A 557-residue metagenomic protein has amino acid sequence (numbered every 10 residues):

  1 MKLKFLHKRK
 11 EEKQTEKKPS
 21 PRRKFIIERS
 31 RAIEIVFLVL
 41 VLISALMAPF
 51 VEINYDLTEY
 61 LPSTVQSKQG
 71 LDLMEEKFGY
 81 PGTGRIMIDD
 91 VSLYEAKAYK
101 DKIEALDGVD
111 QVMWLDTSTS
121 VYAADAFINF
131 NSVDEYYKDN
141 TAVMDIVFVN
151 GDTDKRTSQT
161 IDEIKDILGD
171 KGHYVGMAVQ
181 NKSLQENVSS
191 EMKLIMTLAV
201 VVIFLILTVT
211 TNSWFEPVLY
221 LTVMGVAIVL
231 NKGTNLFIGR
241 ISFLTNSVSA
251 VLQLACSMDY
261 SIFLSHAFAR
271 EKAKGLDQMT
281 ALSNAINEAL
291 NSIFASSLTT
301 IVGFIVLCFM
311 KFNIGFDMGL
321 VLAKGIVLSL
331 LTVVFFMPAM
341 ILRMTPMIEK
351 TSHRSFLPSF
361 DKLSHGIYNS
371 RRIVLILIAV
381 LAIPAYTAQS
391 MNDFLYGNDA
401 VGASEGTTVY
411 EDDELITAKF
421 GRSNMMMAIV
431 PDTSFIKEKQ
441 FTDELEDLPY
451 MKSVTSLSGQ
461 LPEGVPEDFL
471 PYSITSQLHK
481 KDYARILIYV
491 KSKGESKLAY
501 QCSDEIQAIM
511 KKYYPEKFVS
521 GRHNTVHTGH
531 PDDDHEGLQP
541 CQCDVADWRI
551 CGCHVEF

Functional and structural regions predicted by a protein language model:
M1-I53, D152-L395, D504, K511-F557: Membrane-embedded transmembrane helical bundles of large multi-pass transporters/channels
E11, E59, I88, R240 (+3 more regions): A generic structural signal for short
E52-Y60: Membrane-interface helix-loop junction between the first two transmembrane segments
L57-T58, F148, K311-G315, K350-T351 (+2 more regions): Short, contiguous strand/loop micro-motifs
S63-A178, L395, A400-F557: Structured non-transmembrane domains adjacent to transmembrane bundles in polytopic membrane proteins
